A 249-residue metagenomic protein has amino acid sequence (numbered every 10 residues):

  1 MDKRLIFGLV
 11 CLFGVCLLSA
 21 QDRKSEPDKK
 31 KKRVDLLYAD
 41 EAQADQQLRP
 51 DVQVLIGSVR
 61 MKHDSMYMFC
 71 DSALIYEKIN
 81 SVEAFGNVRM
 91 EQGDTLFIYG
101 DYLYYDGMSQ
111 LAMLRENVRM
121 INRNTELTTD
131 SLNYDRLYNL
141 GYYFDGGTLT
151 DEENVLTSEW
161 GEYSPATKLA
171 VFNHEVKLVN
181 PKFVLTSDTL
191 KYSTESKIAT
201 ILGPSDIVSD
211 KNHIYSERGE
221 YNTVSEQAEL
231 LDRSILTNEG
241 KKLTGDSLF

Functional and structural regions predicted by a protein language model:
M1-E26: Bacterial Sec-dependent N-terminal signal peptides
Q21-F249: N-terminal amphipathic/hydrophobic interface segments
